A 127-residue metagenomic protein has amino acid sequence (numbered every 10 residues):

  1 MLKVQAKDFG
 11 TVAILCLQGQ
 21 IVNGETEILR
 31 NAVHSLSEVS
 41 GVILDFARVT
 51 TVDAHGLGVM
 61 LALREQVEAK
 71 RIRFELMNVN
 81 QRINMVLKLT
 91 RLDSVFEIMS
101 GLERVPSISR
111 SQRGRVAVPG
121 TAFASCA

Functional and structural regions predicted by a protein language model:
M1-T51, A62-A127: STAS-like cytosolic regulatory interaction modules
